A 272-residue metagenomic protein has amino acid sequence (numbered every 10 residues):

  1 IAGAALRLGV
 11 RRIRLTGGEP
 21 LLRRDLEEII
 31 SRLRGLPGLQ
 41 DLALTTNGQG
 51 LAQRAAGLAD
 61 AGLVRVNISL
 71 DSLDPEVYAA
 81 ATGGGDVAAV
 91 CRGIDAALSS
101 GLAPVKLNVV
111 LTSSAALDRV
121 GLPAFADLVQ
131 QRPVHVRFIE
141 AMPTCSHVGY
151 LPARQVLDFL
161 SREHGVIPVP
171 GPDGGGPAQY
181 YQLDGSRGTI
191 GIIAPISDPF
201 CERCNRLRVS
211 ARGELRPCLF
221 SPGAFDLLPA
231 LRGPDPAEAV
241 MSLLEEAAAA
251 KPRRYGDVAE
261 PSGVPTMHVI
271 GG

Functional and structural regions predicted by a protein language model:
I1-L15, L22-H135, I139: Radical SAM/AdoMet-radical enzyme domain recognition
G3, G9, G17-G18, G35-G38 (+17 more regions): Residue-identity detector for glycine
T16-E19, I68, V77-A80, S146 (+2 more regions): Short, flexible active-site loop motifs that bind/organize anionic cofactors or intermediates
Q130-Q131, A141-G272: Auxiliary Fe-S-binding modules of radical SAM enzymes
